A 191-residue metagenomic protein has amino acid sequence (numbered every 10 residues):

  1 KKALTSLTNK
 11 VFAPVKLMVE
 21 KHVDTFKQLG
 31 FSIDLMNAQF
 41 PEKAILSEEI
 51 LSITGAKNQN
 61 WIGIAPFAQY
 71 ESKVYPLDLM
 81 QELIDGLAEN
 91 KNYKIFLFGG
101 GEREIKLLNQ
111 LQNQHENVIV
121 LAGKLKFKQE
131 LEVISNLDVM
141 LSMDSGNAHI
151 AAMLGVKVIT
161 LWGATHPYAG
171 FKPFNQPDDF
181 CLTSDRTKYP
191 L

Functional and structural regions predicted by a protein language model:
K1-L191: Catalytic machinery of carbohydrate-active enzymes, primarily nucleotide-sugar-dependent glycosyltransferases
